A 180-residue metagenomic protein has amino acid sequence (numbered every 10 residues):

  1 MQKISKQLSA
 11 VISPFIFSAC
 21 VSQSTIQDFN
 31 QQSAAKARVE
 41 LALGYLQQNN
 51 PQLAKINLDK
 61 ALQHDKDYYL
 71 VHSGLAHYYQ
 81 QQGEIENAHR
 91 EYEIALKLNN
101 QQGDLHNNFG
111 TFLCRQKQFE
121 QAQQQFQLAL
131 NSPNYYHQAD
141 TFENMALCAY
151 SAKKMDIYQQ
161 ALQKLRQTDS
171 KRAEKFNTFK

Functional and structural regions predicted by a protein language model:
P14-K36: Bacterial Sec signal peptide processing site at the extreme N-terminus
N30, H64, L98, S132-N134 (+1 more regions): Structural marker of alpha-solenoid helical repeat scaffolds
A34-A35, Y69-L70, G103-D104, H137-A139 (+1 more regions): Helix-start (N-cap) detector for alpha-helical repeat units in TPR-like alpha-solenoids, especially tetratricopeptide
E40, G74, N108, N144 (+1 more regions): Canonical tetratricopeptide repeat
A61, I94-A95, L128-N131, K164-L165: Canonical positions in the second alpha-helix
